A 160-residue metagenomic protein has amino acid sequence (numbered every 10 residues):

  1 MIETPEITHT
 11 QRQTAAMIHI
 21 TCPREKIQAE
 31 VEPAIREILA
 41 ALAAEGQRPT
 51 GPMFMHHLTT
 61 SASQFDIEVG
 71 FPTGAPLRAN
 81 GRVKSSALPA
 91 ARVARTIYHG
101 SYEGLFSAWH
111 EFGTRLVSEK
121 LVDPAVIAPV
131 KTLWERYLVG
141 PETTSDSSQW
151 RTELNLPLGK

Functional and structural regions predicted by a protein language model:
M1-K160: A solvent-exposed interaction/effector surface
